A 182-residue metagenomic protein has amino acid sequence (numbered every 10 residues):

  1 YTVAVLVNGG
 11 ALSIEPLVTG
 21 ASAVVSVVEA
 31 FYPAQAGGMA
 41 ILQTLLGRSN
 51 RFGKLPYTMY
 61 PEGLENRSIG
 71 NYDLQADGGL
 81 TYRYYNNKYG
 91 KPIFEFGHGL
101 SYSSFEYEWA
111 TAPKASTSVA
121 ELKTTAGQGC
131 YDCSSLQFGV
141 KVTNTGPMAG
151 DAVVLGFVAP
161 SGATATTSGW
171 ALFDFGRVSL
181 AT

Functional and structural regions predicted by a protein language model:
V7-D151, F157-A159, T167: Secreted, periplasmic, or luminal enzymes acting at the cell surface/secretory milieu
T164-T182: Intrinsically disordered, low-complexity Pro/Gly/Ser/Thr-rich segments with frequent PxxP/GP/PP motifs and embedded
